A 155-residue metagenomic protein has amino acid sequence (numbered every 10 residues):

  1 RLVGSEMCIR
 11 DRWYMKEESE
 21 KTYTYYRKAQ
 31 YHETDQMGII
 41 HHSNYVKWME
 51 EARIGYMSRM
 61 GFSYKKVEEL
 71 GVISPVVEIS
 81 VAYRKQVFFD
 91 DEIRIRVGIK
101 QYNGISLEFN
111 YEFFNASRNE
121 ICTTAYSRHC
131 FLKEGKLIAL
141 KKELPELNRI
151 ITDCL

Functional and structural regions predicted by a protein language model:
R1, Y45-W48, P75, N110: Residue-level recognition of specific faces of alpha-helices
L2-I9: Short, small-residue-biased leader/transition segments that mark boundaries at the very start of proteins
G4, H42, T124: ATP/adenylate-binding site constellation spanning eukaryotic-like Ser/Thr protein kinases, ABC-transporter
W13-E17, Y23-Y25, F88-F89, K100-L155: HotDog/MaoC-like acyl-thioester-processing domains
W13-R59: Catalytic strand-loop segment that frames the active site of acyl-thioester-processing enzymes
E18-E20, I39-H42, E50, S80 (+4 more regions): Anionic, Ser/Thr-rich low-complexity intrinsically disordered regions
K28, S80, R128: Short aromatic/hydrophobic contact patches that present stacked aromatics for nucleic-acid/ligand binding
Y56-L107: Hydrophobic beta-strand-centered segment that forms part of the acyl-chain substrate-binding groove
